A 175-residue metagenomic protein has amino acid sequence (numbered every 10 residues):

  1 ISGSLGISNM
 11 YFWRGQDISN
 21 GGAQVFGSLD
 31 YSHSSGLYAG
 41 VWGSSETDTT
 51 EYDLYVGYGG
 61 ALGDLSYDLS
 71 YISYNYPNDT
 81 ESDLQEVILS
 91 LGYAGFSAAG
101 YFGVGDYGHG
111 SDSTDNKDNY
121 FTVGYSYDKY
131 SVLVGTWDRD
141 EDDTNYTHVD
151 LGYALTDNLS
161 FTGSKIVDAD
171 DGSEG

Functional and structural regions predicted by a protein language model:
I1-G175: Outer-membrane beta-barrel proteins
